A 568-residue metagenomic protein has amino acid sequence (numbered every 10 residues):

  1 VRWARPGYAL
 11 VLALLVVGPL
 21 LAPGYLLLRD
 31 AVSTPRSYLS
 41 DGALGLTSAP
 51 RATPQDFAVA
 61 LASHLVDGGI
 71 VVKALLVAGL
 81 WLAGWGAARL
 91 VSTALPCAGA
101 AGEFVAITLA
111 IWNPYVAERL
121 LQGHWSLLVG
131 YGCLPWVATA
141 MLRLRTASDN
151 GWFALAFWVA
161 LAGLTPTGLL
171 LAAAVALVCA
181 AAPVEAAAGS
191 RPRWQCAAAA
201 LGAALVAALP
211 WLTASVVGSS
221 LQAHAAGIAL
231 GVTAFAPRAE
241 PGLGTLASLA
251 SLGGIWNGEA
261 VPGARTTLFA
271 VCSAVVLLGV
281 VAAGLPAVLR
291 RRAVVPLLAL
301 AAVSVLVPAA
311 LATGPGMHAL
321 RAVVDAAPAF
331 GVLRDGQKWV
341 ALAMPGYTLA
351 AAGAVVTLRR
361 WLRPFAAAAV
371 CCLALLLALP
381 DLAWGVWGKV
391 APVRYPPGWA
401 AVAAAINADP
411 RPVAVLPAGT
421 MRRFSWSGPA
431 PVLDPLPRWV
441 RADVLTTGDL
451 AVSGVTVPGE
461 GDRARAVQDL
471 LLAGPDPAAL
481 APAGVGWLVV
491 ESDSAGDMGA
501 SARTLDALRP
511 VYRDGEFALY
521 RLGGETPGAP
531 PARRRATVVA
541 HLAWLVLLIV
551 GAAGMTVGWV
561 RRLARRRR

Functional and structural regions predicted by a protein language model:
Y8-T47, Q195-C196, A200-L249, P410-A418 (+1 more regions): Aromatic-rich transmembrane-lumenal/periplasmic boundary elements in polytopic membrane proteins
A9, H224-G227, A374-R568: Extracytoplasmic
A9-G84, T108, W112-L120, W125-V129: Membrane-interface coil-to-helix junctions
G45, A49, L201, L209-A287 (+4 more regions): Periplasmic/ER-lumenal interhelical loops and adjacent helix-loop junctions in multi-pass membrane proteins
W81-A94, G99-E185, C196-L212, C372-P380: Membrane-embedded helix bundles of polyisoprenyl
C97, L205, A352-D381, A540-L548: Signature aromatic-anchored transmembrane alpha helix within multi-pass, membrane-resident enzymes that catalyze glycan
V116-L128, G263-L268, L298-A350, D506-A507 (+1 more regions): Membrane-helix boundary/interfacial segments in multi-pass membrane proteins
G254, T267-V305, V356, V550-R562: Hydrophobic, aromatic-rich transmembrane alpha-helices and their immediate juxtamembrane boundary segments
